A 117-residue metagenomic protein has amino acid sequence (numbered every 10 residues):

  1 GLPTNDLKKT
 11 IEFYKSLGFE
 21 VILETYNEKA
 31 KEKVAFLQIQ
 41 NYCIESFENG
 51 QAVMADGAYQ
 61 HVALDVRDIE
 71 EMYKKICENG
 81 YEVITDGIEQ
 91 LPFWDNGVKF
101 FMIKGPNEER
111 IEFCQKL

Functional and structural regions predicted by a protein language model:
G1-C43, W94: Core segments of cupin and vicinal oxygen chelate
G1-D6, A35-F36, A52-N79, K99-K104: Vicinal oxygen chelate
V21, Y59-Q60, L91: Short, contiguous strand/loop micro-motifs
E24, F47, D86-G87: Residue-level detector of family-conserved "landmark" positions at structurally sensitive sites
I44, Y59, F113: Short, structured motif recognition centered on aromatic/hydrophobic residues
K74-L117: Vicinal oxygen chelate
